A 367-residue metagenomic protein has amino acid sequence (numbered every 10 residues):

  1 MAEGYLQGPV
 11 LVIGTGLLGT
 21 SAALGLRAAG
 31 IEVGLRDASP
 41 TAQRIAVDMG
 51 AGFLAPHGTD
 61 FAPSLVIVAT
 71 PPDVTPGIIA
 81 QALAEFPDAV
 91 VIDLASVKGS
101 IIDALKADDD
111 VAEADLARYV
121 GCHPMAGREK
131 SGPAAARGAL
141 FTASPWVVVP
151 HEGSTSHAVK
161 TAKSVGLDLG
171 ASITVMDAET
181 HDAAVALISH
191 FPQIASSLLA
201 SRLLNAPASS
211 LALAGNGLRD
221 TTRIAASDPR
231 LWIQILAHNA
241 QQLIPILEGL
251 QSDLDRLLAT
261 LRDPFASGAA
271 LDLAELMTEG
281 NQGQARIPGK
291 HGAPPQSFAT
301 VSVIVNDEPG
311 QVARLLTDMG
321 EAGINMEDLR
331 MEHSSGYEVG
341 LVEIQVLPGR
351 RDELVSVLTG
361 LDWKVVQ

Functional and structural regions predicted by a protein language model:
M1-G58, L65: NAD(P)+-binding Rossmann beta1-loop-alpha1 motif at the extreme N-terminus of oxidoreductases
P9, E32-G34, R118, P145 (+1 more regions): Residues at the starts of beta-strands that form the adenosine-phosphate
A38, T70, L94-S96: Short beta->alpha hinge that forms the Motif I/post-I loop of the SAM-binding pocket
S39, L140-A226: Internal alpha-helical scaffold of NAD(P)-dependent oxidoreductase catalytic cores
V66-I67, I92: N-terminal Rossmann-like NAD(P) cofactor-binding module of classical short-chain dehydrogenase/reductase
I78-A134: Rossmann-like NAD(P)(H) cofactor-binding subdomain of soluble oxidoreductases
A208-N281, F298-T300: Interdomain hinge/lid region at the active-site interface of Rossmann-like NAD(P)-dependent oxidoreductases
G283-Q367: A conserved regulatory-domain signal marking ACT and ACT-like small-molecule sensing domains and adjacent regulatory
